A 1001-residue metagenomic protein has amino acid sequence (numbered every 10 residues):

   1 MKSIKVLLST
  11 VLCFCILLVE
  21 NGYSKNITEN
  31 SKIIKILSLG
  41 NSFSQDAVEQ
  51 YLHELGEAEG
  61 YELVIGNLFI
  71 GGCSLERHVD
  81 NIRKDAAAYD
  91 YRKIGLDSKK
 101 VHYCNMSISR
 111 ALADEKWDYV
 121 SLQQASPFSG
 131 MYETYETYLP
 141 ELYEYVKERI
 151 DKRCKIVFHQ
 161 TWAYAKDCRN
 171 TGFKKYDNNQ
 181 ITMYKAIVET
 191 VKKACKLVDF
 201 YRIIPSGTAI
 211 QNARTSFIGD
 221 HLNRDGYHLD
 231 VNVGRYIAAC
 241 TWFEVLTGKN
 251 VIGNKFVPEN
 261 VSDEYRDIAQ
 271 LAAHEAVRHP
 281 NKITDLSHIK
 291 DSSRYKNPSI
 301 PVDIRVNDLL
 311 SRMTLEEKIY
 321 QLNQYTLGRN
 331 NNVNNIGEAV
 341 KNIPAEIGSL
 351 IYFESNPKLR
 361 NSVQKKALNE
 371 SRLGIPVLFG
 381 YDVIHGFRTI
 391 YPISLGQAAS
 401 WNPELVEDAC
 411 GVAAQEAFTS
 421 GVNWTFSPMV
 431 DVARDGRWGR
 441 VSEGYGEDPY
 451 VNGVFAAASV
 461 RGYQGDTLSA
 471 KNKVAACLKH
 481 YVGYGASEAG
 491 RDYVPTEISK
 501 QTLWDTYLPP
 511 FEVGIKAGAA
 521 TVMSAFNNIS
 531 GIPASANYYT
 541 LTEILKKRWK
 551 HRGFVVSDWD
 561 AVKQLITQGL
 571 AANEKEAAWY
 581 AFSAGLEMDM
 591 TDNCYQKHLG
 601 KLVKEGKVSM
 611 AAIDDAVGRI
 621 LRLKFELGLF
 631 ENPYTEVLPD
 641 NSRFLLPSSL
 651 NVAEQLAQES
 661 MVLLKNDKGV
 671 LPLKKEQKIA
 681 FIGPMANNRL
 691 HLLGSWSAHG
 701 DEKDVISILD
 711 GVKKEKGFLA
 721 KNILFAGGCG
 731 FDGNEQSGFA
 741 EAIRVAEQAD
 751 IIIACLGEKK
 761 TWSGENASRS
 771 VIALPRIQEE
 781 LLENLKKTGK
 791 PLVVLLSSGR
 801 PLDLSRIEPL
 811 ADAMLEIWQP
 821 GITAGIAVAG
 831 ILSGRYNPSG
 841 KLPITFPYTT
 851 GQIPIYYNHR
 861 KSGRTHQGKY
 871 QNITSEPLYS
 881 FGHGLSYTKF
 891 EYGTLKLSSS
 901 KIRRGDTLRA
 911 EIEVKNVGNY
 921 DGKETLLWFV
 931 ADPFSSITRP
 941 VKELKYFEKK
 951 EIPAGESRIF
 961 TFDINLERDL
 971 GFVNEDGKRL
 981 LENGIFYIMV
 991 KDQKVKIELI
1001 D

Functional and structural regions predicted by a protein language model:
M1-T28: Bacterial Sec-dependent N-terminal signal peptides
S24-V79, K675-F681, M685-A720: Serine-esterase "nucleophile elbow" of acetyl-processing enzymes
N30-S38, D118-P127, I300-R305, I343-E346: Acidic/histidine-rich, surface-exposed loop or edge segments in extracytoplasmic proteins
S31-K32, L222, G226-S293, V652 (+4 more regions): Conserved catalytic region of serine esterases and O-acyltransferases that act on ester linkages in lipids
K35, Y119, K155, K678 (+1 more regions): Structural motif
D46-E136, K152, D710-A742: Conserved SGNH/GDSL esterase-like catalytic core that processes O-acyl groups on lipids and polysaccharides
C104-V231, E244, G253, T761-K790 (+1 more regions): Alpha-helical cap/lid subdomain in secreted, periplasmic, or secretory-pathway luminal O-acyl-processing enzymes
I289-G971, L980-K996: Glycoside hydrolase catalytic-domain context in secreted enzymes
